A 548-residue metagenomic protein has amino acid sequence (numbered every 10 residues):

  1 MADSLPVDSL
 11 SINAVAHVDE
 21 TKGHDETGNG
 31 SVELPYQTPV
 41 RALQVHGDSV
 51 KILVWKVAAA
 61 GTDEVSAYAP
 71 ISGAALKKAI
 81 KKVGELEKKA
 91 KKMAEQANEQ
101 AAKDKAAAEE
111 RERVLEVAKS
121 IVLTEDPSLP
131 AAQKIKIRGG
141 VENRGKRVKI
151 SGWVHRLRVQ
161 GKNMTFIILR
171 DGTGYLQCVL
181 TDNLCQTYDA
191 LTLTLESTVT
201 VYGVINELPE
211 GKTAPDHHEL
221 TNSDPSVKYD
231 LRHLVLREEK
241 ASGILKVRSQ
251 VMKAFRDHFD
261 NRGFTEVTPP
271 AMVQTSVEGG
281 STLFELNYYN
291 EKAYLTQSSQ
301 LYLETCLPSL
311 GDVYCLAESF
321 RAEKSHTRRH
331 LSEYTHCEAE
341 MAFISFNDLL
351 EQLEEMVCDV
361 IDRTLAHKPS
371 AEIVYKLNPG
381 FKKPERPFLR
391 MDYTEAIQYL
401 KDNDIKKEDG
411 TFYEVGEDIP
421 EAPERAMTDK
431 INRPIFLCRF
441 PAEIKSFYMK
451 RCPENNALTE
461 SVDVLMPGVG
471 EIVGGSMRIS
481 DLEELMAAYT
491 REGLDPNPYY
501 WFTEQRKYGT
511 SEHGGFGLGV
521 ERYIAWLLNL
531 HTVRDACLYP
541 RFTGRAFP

Functional and structural regions predicted by a protein language model:
M1-P548: Class II aminoacyl-tRNA synthetase catalytic cores and aaRS-like
